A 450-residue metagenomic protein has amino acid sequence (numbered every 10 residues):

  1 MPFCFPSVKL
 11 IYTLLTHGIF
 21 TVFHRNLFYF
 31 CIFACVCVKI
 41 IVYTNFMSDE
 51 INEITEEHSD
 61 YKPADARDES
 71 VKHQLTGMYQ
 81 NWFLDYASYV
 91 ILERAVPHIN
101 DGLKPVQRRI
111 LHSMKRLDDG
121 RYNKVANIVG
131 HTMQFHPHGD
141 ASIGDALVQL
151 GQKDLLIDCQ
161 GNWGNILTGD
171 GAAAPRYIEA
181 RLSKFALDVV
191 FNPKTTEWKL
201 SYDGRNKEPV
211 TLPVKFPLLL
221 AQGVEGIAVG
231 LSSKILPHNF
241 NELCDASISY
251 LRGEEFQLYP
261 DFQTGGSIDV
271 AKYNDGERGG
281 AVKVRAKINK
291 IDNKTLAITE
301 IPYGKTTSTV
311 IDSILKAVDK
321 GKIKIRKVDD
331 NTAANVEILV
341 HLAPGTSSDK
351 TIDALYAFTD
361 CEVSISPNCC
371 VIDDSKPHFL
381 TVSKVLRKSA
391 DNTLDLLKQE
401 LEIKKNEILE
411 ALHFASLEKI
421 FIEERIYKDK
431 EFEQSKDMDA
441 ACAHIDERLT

Functional and structural regions predicted by a protein language model:
C4, C31, C35-C37: Cysteine-centered motifs
H17-G18, V22: N-terminal amphipathic/hydrophobic targeting modules at extreme N-termini, encompassing cleavable Sec/SRP-type signal
I32, Y43, M47-G279, L339: Catalytic phosphate-handling regions of large nucleic-acid enzymes and associated NTPases
T55-T76, F83, I91, A95-V96 (+4 more regions): Long, charged, helix-rich clamp/arm modules that form nucleic acid-engaging surfaces of large nucleic-acid-processing
L243, V310-S313, T351-I352: Hydrophobic side chains in well-ordered alpha-helices
K294-I325: Long hydrophobic segments that form regular secondary structure
